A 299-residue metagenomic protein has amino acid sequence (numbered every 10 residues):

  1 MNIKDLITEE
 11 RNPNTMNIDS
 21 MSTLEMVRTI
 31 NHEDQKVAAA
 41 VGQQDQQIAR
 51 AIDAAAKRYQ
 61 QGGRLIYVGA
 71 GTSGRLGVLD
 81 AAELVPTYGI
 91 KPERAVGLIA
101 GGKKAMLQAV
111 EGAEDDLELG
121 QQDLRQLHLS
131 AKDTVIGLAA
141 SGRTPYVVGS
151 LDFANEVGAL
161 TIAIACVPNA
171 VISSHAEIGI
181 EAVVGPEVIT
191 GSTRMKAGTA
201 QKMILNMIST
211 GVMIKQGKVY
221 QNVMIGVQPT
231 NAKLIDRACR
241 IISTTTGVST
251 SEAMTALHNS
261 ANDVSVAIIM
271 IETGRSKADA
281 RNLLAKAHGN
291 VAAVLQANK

Functional and structural regions predicted by a protein language model:
M1-A40: Cofactor-/ligand-binding subdomain signature composed of acidic, glycine-rich, tryptophan-containing flexible loops
T29-V37, G97-Q108, A261: Gly-rich Lys/Arg/Thr-decorated short loops/hinges at beta-loop-alpha junctions or inter-strand turns that position
H32, V212-K299: Short, amphipathic alpha-helical interaction segments embedded in low-complexity terminal/linker regions of eukaryotic
E33-Q43, A109, T134-G137: Short, basic, glycine/proline-bearing loop/turn elements
Q43-R58: A short, well-structured juxtamembrane/interface segment
R58-Y59, A154: A generic structural signal for well-ordered alpha-helical segments
I66-M203, T210-Q216: Glycine-rich phosphate-binding loops that contact phosphosugars or nucleotide phosphates
